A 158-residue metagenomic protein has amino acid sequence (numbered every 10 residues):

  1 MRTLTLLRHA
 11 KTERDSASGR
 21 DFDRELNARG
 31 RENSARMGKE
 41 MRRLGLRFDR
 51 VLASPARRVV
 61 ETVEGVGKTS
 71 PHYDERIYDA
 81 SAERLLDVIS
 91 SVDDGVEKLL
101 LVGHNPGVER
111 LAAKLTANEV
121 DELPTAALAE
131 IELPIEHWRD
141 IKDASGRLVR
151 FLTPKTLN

Functional and structural regions predicted by a protein language model:
R2-R84, N118-E122, N158: Active-site-proximal alpha-helix that buttresses catalytic centers in soluble enzyme cores
L4, E97-L100, L128: Residue-level preference for the first positions of well-ordered beta-strands
L44-L46, V92-E97: Glycine-rich phosphate-binding loop signature in dinucleotide/nucleotide-binding domains
L85-V92: Short amphipathic alpha-helix with an adjacent loop that forms part of the alpha/beta core around
V96-T116: A glycine-rich beta-strand to alpha-helix segment that forms a phosphate/ribose-binding loop at ligand/cofactor sites
E119-V149: Domain-level recognition of soluble alpha/beta enzyme cores, biased toward histidine phosphatases/phosphomutases
T153-T156: Short, cationic low-complexity segments
